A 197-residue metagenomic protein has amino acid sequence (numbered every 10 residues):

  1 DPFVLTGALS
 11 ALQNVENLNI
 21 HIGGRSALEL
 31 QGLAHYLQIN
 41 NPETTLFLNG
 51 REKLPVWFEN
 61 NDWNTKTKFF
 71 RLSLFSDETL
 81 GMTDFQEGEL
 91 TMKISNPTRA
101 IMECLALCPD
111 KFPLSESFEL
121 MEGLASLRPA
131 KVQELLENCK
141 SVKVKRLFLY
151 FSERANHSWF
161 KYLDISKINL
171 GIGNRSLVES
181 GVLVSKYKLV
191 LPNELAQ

Functional and structural regions predicted by a protein language model:
D1-N19, A125-V142: Short beta-edge/loop segments at beta->alpha junctions of small alpha/beta modules that act as binding/recognition
F3, N14, L37-Q38, W63: Short, charge-rich binding segments
G7-A8, L30-H35, V56-E59, G173-L177: Intrinsically disordered, low-complexity boundary segments flanking structured domains
G7-L9, N61-T65, F151-E153: A broad, low-specificity signal for short, low-complexity segments enriched in glycine/proline and polar/charged
N17-L54: Short helix-loop-helix/strand-helix junction enriched in hydrophobic and basic residues
R25, L30-Y36, K66-S73, G88-K93 (+1 more regions): Short secondary-structure transition/capping segments
N41-M92, N96: A contiguous catalytic/ligand-binding core that recognizes phosphate-bearing ligands
E78-Q197: Hydrophobic alpha-helical interaction segments
